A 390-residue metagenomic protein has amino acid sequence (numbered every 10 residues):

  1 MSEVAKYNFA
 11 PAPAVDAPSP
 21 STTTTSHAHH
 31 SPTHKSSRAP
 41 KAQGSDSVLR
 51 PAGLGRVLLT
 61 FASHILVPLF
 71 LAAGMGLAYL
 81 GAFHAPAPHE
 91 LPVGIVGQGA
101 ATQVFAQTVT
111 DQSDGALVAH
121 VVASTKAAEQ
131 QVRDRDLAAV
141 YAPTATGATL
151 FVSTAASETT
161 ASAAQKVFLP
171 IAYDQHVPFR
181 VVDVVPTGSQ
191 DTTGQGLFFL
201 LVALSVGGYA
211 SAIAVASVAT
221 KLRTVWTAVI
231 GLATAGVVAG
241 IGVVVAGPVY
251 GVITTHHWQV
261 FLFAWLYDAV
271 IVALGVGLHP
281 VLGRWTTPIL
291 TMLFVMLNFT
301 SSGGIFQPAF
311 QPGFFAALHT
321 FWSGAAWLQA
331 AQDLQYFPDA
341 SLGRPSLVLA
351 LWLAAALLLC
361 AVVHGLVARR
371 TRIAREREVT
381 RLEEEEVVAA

Functional and structural regions predicted by a protein language model:
M1-T60, V363-A390: Actinobacteria-biased recognition of intrinsically disordered, low-complexity terminal regions
E3-S19, T24, G55, L59-S63 (+5 more regions): Helix-coil boundary and N-terminal low-complexity module in membrane systems
Y7, G55-L58, A62-Q98, S153 (+3 more regions): Transmembrane helix-boundary elements of multi-pass transport/secretion proteins, especially ABC-type permease modules
L49-V57, A219-T227, P248-H256, V260 (+5 more regions): Membrane-helix interfacial "entry" motifs
A82, P248-V249, G304, L366: Helix-loop junctions at the membrane-solvent interface of multi-pass transporters, primarily the C-terminal
G99-T102, T108-V184: Extracytoplasmic loops/domains of multi-pass membrane proteins
G196-G303: Transmembrane alpha-helical segments that form the functional core of multipass membrane systems
W258-A390: Membrane-spanning alpha-helical segments of multipass transporters and channels
